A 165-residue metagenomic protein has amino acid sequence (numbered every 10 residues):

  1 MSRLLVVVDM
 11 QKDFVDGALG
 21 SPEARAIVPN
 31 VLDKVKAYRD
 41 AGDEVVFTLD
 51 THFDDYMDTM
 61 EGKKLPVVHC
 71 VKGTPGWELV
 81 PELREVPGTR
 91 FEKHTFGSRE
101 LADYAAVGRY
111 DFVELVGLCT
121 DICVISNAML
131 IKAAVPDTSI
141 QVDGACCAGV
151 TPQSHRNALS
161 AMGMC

Functional and structural regions predicted by a protein language model:
S2-L4, N30-D43, K63-C165: Active-site-adjacent betaalpha module
V6-V8, L49, V116: Active-site flanking residues adjacent to catalytic metal/cofactor-binding acidic residues
M10, L49-T51, G144: A cross-domain feature marking catalytic cores of carbohydrate-active enzymes and several ubiquitous metabolic/repair
Q11-G17: Short acidic, Gly/Ser-rich segments with clustered Asp/Glu that frequently serve as metal-coordination loops in enzyme
D13, D54, A148-G149: Active-site loop signature of alpha/beta-hydrolase-fold enzymes
A18-R25, K64-C70: Short glycine-enriched, charge-decorated loop/helix-capping segments at active-site entrances that position
Y38-D54: Von Willebrand factor
Y56-E61: Metal-dependent catalytic neighborhoods of phosphoester/phosphodiester hydrolases
